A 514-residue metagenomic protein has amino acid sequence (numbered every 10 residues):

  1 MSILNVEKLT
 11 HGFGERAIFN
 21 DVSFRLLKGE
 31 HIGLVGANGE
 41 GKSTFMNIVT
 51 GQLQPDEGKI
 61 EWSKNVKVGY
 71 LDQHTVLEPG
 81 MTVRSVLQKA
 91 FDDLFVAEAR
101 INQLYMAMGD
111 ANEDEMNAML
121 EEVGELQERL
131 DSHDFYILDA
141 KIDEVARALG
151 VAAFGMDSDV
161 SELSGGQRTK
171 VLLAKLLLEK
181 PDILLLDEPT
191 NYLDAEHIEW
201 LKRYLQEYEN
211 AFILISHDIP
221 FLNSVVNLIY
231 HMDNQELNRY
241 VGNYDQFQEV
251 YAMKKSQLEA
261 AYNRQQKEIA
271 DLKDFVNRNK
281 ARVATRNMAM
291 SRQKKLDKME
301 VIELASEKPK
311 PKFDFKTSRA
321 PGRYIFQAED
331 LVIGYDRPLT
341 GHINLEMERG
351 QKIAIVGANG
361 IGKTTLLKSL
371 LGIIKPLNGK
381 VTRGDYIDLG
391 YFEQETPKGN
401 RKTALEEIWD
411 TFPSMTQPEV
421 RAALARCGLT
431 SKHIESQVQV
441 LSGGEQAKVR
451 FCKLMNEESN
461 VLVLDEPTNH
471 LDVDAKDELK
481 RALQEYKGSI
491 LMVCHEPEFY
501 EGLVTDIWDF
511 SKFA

Functional and structural regions predicted by a protein language model:
M1-A260, P309, S318-A514: ABC ATP-binding cassette signature C-motif
V250-A305: Intracellular alpha-helical coupling/juxtamembrane segments of multi-pass membrane proteins
F313-F315: Post-kinase regulatory C-tail/linker adjacent to protein kinase catalytic domains
